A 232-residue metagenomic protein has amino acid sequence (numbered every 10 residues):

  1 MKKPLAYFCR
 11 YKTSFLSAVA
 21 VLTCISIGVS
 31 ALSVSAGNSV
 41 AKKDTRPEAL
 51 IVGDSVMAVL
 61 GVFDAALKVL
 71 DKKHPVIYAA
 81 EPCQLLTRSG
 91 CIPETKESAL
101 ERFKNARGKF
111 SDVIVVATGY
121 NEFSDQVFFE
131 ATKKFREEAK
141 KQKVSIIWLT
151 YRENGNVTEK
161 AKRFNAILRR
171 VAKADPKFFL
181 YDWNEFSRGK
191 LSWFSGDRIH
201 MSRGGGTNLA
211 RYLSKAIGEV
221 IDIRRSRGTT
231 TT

Functional and structural regions predicted by a protein language model:
M1-V52, V56-A58, D71, K104 (+2 more regions): N-terminal secretory targeting modules
T45-V52, V56-E130: Conserved SGNH/GDSL esterase-like catalytic core that processes O-acyl groups on lipids and polysaccharides
I51, A65, S98, V113 (+6 more regions): Extracytoplasmic/secreted proteins, especially bacterial periplasmic and envelope-associated proteins
V56, S89, T118-F129, Y151-E159 (+1 more regions): Second-shell loop/turn segments in exported
G61, G108, G119, E137-V144 (+3 more regions): Sec-exported extracytoplasmic/periplasmic mature domains
V115-N121, R136-R163: Active-site segments of SGNH/GDSL-like serine hydrolases that catalyze O-acetyl group transfer/hydrolysis on lipids
G155-T232: Catalytic His-Asp segment of secreted/periplasmic serine-dependent ester chemistry enzymes
